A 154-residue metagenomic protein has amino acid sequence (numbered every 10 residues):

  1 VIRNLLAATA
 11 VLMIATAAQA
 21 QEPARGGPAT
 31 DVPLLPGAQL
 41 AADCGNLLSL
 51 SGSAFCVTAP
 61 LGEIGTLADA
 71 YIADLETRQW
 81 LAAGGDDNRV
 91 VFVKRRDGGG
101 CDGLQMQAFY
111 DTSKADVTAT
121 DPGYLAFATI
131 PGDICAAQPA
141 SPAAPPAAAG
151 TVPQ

Functional and structural regions predicted by a protein language model:
V1-T9: Bacterial N-terminal signal peptides that target proteins for export
N4, A20-Q154: An acidic-aromatic pocket/loop used at catalytic or ligand-binding sites
A15-A17: N-terminal signal peptide c-region/cleavage motif recognized by signal peptidases
